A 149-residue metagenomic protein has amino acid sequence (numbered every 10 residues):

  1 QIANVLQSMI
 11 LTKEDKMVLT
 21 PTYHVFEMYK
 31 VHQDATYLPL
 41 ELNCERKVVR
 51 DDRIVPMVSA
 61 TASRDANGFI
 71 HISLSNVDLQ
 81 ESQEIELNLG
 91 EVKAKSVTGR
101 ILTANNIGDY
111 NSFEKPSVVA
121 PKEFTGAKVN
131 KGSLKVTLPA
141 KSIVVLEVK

Functional and structural regions predicted by a protein language model:
Q1-A3, S75, L102: Active-site-proximal beta-strand/loop segments in catalytic clefts of secreted hydrolases
Q1-S59: Aromatic/acidic polysaccharide-binding cleft in carbohydrate-active enzymes
N4-I10, L79-S82, N106-D109: Flexible loop/turn segments at secondary-structure boundaries
L40-R46, A66, E81, T125-L134: Ser/Thr- and Asn-enriched, surface-exposed coil loops between beta-strands
I54-K93, G99, V144-E147: Carbohydrate-binding surface patches
L74, S133-V136: Beta-strand-rich interaction surfaces with strong enrichment in secreted/lumenal proteins
K93-L134: Acidic, Ser/Thr/Pro-rich beta/coil linker or hinge segments at domain junctions
P139-K141: Tight coil/turn sites that cap or link beta-strands
